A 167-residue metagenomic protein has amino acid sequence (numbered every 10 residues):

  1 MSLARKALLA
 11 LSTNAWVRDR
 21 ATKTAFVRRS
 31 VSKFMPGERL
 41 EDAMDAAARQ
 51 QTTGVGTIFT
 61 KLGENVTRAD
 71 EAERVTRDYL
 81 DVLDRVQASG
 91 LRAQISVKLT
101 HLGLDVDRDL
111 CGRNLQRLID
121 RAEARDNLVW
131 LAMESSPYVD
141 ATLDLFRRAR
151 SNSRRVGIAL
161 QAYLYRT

Functional and structural regions predicted by a protein language model:
M1-T167: Positively charged, amphipathic and often flexible ligand-engagement surfaces
